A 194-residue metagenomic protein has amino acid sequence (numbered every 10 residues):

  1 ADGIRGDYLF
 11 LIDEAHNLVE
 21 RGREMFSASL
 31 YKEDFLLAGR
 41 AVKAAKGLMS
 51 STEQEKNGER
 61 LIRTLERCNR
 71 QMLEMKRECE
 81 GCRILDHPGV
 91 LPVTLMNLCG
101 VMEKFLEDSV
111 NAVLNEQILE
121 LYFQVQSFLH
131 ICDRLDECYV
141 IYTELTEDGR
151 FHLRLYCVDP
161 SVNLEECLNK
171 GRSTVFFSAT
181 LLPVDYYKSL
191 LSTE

Functional and structural regions predicted by a protein language model:
A1-E194: Conserved coupling segment at the C-terminus of the helicase ATP-binding
